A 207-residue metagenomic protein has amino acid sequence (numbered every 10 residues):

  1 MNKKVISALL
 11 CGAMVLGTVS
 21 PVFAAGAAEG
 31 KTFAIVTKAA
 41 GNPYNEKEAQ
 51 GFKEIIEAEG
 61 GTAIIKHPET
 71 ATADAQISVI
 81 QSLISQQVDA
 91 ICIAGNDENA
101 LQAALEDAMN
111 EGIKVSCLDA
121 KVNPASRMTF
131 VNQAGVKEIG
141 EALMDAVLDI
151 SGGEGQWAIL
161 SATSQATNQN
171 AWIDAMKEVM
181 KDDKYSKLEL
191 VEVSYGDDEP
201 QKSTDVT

Functional and structural regions predicted by a protein language model:
N2-L9, M14, F23-T207: A residue-level marker of the well-folded mature domains of exported/periplasmic proteins
